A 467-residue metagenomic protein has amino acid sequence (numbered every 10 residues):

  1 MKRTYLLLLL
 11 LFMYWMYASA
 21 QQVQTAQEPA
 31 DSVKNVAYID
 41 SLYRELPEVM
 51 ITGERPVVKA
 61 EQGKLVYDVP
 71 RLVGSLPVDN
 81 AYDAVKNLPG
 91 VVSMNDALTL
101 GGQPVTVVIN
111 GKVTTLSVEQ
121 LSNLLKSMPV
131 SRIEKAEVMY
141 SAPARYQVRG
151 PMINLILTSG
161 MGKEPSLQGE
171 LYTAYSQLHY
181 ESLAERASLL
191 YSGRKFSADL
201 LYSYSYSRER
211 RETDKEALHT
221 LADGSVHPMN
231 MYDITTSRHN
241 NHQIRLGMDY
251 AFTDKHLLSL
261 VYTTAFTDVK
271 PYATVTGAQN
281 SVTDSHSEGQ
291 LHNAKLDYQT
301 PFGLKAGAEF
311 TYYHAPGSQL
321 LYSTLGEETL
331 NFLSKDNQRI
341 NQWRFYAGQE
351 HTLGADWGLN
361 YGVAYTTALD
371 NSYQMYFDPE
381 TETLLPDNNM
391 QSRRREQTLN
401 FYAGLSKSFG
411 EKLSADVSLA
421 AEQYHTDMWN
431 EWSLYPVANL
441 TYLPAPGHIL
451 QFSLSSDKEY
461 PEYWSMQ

Functional and structural regions predicted by a protein language model:
Q22-V73, S93-N95, G102, G150: Short, acidic, small-residue-rich periplasmic hinge/interaction motif at the N-terminus of Gram-negative outer-membrane
A37, A81-A84, N123, V148-Y172 (+1 more regions): N-terminal periplasmic accessory domains that precede and gate Gram-negative outer-membrane beta-barrel machines
V58, Y82-S117: Extracytoplasmic beta-strand/coil segments of soluble accessory domains associated with Gram-negative outer-membrane
T114-S141: Short acidic/polar hinge/loop motifs at secondary-structure boundaries that mediate gating or recognition
V118-E119, V138-M139, Q168-Y172, S225-Y232 (+5 more regions): Extracytoplasmic loops and strand-loop junctions of Gram-negative outer membrane beta-barrel proteins
Y180-E209, G224-P271, Q290-A294, T300: Transmembrane beta-barrel wall of Gram-negative outer-membrane proteins
N241-T267, T283-P436, T441-L443: Face-selective signature of the C-terminal outer-membrane beta-barrel domain
H314-P316, Y442, P446-Q467: Surface-exposed extracellular loop regions of Gram-negative outer-membrane beta-barrel proteins, predominantly
